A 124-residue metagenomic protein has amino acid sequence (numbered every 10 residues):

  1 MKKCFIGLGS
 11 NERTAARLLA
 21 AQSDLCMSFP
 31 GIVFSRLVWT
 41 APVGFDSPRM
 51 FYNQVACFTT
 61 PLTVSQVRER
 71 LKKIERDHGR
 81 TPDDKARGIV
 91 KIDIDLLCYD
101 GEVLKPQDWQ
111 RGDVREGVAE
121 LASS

Functional and structural regions predicted by a protein language model:
M1-S28, S35-A41: N-terminal beta1-alpha1 ligand-phosphate binding loop
C4, P30, M50-Q54, V90-I92: A generic structural signal for short beta-strands and their flanking turns/coil linkers
L8, F34, Q54-A56, I94-L96: A structural signal for short, well-ordered beta-strand segments
S10-R13, R17, P48, T59 (+1 more regions): Alpha-helix N-cap/loop-to-helix boundary motif
M27, G31, D77-R80: A structural signal for alpha-helix termini and helix-coil/disorder junctions
S35-T59: Short, charge-patterned binding micro-sites
V43-M50, L62-S124: Flexible, gly/pro- and Lys/Arg-enriched active-site loops
